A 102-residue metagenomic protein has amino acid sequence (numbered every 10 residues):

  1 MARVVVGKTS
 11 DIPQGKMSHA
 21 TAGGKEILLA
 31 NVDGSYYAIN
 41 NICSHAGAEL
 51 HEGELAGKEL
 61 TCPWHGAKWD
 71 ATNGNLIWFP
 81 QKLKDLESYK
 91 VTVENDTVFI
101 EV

Functional and structural regions predicted by a protein language model:
M1-G57, D70-A71, N75, D85-V102: N-terminal pre-ligand scaffold of iron-sulfur
C43, C62-H65: Short cysteine clusters
Q81-K82: Short Gly/Pro-enriched turn/cap motifs at secondary-structure boundaries
